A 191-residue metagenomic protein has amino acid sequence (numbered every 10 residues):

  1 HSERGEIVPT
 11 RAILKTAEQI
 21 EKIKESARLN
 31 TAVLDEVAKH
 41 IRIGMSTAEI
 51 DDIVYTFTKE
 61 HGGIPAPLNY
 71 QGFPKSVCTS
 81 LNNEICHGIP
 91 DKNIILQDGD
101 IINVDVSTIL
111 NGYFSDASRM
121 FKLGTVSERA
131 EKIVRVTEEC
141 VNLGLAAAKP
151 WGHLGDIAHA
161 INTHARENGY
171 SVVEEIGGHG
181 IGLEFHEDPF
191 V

Functional and structural regions predicted by a protein language model:
H1-V191: Active-site neighborhoods and metal-handling regions in enzymes and metal-associated proteins
